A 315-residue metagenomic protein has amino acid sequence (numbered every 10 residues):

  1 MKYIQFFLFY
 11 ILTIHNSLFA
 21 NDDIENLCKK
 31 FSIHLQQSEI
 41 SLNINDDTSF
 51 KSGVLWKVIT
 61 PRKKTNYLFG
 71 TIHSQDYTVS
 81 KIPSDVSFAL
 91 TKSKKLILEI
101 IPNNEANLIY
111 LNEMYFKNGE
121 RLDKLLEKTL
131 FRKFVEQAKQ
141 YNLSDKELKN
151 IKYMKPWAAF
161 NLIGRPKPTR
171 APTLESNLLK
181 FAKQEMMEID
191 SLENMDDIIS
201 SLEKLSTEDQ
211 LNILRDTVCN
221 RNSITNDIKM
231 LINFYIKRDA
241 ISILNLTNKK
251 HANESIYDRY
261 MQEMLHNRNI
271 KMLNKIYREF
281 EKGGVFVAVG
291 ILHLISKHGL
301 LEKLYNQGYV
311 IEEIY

Functional and structural regions predicted by a protein language model:
K2-Y10: Sec-dependent signal peptide recognition, specifically the positively charged N-region followed immediately by
Q5, T60-R62, E279-E281: Short hydrophobic "helix-edge" motifs at membrane interfaces and signal-peptide entry regions
F7-L8, T65, D76, L301: A broad, structure-centric signal for solvent-exposed, well-ordered loop/edge residues that line or flank functional
I14-H15: N-terminal signal peptide c-region/cleavage motif recognized by signal peptidases
L18-A20: Boundary at the C-terminal end of the N-terminal hydrophobic targeting segment
I24-T48, S52-I256, Y260: Structured, acidic catalytic/metal-binding patches in enzyme active sites
D258-Y315: A cross-kingdom marker for long, charged
